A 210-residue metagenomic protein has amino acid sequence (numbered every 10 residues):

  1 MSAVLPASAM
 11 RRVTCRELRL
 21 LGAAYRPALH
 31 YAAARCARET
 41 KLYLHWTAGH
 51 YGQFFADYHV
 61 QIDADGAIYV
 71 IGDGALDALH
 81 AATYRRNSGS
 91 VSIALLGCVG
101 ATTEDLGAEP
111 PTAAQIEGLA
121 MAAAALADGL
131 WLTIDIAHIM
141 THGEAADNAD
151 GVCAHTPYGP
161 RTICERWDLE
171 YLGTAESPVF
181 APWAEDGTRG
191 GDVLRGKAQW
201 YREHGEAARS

Functional and structural regions predicted by a protein language model:
M1-C36, G100-S210: Basic/polar, cationic surfaces and motifs that engage anionic cell-wall and phosphate/carboxylate ligands
S2-L79: Short, conserved "active-site rim" segments that organize catalytic pockets and cofactor/ligand binding
A37-E39, F55, R86-S90, I134: Short, solvent-exposed loop/turn segments at the edges of secondary structure
T47-G49, L96-C98, E144: Short strand-loop junctions, especially beta-strand C-caps/beta-turns that link beta-sheets to coils or alpha-helices
Q61-D63, A67-A113: Peptidoglycan-targeting cell-wall enzymes and recognition modules
